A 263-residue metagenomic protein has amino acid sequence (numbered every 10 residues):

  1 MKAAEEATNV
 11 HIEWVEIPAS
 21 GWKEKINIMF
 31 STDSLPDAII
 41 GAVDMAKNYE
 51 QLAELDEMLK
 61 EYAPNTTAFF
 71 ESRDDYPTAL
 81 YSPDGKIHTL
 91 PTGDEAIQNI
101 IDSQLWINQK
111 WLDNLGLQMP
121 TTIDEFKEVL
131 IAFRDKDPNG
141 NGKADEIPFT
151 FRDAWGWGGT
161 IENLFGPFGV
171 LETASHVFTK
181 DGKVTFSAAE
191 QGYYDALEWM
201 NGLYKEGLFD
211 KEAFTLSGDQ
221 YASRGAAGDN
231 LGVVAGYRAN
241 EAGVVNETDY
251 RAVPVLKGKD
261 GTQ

Functional and structural regions predicted by a protein language model:
M1-Q263: Extracytoplasmic/secretory soluble proteins
